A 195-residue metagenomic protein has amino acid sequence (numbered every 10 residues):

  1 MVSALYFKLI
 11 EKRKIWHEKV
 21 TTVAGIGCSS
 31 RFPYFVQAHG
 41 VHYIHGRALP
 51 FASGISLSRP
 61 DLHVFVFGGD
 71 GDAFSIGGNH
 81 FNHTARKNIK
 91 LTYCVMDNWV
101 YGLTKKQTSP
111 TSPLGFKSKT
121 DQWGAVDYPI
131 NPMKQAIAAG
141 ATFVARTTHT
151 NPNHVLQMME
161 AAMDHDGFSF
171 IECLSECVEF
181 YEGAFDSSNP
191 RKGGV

Functional and structural regions predicted by a protein language model:
M1-I44: Active-site diphosphate/adenylate-binding microenvironment
V2, R47-F51, Y128-P132: Catalytic-loop motifs flanking and including active-site residues across diverse enzymes
K8-I10, F51-A52, G78-N79, L156-Q157: A generic local structural motif
R13-H17, Y43, L57-P60, V66 (+4 more regions): Solvent-exposed alpha-helices and their adjacent loops that cap or buttress functional pockets in soluble metabolic
V20-T22, L62-V66, G167-C173: Generic beta-sheet signal
C28-G102: Thiamine diphosphate
I76-L91, M96, V100-V195: Glycine-rich ThDP/TPP pyrophosphate-binding loop and its adjacent helix/strand module within ThDP-dependent enzymes
